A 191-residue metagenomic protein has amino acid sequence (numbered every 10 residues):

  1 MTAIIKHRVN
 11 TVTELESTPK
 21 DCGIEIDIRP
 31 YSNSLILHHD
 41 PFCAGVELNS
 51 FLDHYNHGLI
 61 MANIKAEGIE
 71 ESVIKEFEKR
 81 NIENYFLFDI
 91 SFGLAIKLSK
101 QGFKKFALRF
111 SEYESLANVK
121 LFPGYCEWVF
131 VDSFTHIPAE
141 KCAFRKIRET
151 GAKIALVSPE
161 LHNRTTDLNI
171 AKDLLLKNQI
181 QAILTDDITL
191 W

Functional and structural regions predicted by a protein language model:
M1-W191: Phosphate-group recognition and catalysis centered on beta-loop-alpha active-site segments
